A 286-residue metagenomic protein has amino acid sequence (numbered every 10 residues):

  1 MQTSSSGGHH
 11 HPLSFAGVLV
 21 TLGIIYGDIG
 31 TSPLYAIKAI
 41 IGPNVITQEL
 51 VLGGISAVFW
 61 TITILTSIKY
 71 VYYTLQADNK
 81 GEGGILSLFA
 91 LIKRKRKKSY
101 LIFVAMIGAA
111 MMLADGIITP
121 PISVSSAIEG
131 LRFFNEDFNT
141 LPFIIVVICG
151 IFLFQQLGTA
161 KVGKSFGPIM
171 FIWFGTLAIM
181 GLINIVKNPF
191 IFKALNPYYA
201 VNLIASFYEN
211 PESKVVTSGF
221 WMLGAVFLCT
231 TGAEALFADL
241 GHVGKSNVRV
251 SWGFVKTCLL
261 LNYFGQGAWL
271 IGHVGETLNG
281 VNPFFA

Functional and structural regions predicted by a protein language model:
M1-A286: The structured alpha-helical core of multi-pass membrane proteins
